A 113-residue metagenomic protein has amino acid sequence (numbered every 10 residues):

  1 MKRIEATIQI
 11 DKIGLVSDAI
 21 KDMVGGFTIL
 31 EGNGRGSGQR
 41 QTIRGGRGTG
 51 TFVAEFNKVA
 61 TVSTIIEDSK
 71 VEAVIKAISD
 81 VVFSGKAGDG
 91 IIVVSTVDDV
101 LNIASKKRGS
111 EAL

Functional and structural regions predicted by a protein language model:
M1-L113: Positively charged, small/polar-rich N-terminal and surface patches that mediate targeting and assembly and bind
